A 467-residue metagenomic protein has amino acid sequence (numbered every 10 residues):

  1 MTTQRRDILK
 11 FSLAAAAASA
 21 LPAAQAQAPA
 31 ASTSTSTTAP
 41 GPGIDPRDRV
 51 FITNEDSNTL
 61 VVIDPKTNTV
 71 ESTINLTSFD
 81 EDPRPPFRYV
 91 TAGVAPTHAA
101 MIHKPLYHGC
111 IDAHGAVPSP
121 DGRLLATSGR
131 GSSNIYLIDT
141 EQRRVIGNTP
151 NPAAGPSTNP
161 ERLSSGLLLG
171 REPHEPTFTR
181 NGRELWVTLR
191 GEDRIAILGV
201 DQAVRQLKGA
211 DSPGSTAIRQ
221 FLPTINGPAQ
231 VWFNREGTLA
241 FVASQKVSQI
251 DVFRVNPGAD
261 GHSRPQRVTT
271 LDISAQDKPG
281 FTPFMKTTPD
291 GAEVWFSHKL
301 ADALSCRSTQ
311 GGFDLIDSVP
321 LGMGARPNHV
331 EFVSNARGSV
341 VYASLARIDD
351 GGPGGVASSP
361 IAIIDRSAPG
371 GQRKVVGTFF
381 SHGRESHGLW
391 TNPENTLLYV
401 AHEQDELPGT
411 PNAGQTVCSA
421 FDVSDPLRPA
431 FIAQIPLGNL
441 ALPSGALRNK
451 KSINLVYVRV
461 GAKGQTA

Functional and structural regions predicted by a protein language model:
M1-A16: N-terminal secretory signal peptides and thylakoid transit peptides that target proteins across membranes
S12-A15, Q27-A467: Predominantly soluble domains enriched in secretory-pathway, periplasmic, or organellar proteins
